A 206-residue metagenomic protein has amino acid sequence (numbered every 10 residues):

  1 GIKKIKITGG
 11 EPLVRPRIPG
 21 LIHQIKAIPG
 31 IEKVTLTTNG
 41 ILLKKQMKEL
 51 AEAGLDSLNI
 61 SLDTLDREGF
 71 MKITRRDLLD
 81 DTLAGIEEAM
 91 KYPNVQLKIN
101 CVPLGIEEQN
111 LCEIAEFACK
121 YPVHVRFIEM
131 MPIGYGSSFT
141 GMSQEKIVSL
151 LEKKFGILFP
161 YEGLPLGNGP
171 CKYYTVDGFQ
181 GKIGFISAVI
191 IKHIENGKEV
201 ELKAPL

Functional and structural regions predicted by a protein language model:
G1-I2, H23-A27, T37, L62-D66 (+5 more regions): Generic detector of short, locally flexible boundary/turn motifs and exposed helical patches
I2-I7, E11, R15-R126: Radical SAM/AdoMet-radical enzyme domain recognition
L62, E129, S187: Residues at the C-termini of beta-strands that transition into short coil/loop
I106, M131-P132: Hydrophobic, aromatic-enriched interface-forming segments
P132-L206: Accessory C-terminal segments flanking Radical SAM cores
